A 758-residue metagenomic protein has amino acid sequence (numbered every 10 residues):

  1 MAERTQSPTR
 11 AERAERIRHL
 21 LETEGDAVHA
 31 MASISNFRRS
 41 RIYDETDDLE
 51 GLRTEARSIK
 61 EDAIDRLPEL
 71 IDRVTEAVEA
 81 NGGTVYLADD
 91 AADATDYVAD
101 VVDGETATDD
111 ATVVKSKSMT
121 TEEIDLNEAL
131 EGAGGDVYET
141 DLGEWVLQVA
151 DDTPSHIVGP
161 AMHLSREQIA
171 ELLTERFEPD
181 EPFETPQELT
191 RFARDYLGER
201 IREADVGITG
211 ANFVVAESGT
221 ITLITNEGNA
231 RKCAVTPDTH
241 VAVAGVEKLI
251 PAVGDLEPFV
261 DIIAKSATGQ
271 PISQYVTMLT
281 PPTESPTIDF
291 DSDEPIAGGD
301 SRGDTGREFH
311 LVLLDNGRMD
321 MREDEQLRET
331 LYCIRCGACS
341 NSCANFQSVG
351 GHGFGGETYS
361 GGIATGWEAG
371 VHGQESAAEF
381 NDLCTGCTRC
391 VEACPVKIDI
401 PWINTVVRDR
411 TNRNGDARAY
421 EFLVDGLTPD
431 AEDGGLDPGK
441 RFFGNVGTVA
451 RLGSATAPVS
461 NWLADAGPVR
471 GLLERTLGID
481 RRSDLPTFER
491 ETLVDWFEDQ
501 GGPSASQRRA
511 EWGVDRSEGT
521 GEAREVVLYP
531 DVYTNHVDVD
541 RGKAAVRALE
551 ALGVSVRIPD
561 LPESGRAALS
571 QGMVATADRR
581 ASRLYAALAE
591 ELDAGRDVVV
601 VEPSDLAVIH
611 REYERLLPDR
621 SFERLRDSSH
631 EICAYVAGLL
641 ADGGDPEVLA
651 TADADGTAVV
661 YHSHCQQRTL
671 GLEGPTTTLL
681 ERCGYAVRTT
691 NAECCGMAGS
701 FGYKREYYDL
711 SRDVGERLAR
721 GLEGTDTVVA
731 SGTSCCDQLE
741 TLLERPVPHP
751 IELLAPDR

Functional and structural regions predicted by a protein language model:
M1-L130, D141: N-terminal leader/transition segments
E76, A99, D103-G104, T120-E131 (+8 more regions): Iron-sulfur cluster-binding electron-transfer modules in prokaryotic oxidoreductases
G83-D89, D109-A111, S266-L279, C343-F354 (+3 more regions): Flexible, glycine/charged-enriched surface loops at secondary-structure junctions
G143-A211: An acidic, phosphate/nucleotide-engaging active-site surface
E188-V349, F354, T358-Y359: Catalytic cores of enzyme domains
G298-T330, N345-P458, W462, D578-L584 (+3 more regions): Ferredoxin-type iron-sulfur electron-transfer modules in oxidoreductases and energy-metabolism complexes
M321-Q347, A377, L383-G386, D538-G553 (+1 more regions): Long hydrophobic segments that form regular secondary structure
C333-C339, C343, C384-C390, C394 (+4 more regions): Short cysteine clusters
